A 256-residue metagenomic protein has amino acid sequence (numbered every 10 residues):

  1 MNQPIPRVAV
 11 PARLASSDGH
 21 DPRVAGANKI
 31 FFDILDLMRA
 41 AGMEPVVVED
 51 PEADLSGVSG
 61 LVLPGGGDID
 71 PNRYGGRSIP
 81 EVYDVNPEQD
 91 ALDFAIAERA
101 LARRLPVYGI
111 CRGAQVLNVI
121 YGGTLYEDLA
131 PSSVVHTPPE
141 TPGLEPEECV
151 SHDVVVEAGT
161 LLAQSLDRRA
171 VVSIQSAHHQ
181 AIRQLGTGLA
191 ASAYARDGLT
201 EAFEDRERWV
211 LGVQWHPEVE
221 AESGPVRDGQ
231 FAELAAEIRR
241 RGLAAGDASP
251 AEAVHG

Functional and structural regions predicted by a protein language model:
M1-P106, V119-I120, Y126, A130-L166 (+5 more regions): N-terminal beta1-alpha1 cap of cysteine-dependent amidohydrolase-like domains
G109-A114: Glycine-rich beta-to-alpha active-site loop
L211-Q214: Active-site-proximal beta-strand elements of phosphoester/diester hydrolases
